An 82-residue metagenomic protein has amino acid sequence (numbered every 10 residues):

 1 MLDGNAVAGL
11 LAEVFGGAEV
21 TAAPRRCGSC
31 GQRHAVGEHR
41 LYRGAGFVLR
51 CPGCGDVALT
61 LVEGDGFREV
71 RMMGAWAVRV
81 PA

Functional and structural regions predicted by a protein language model:
M1-G4, E13-A22, V36, D56: A charge-rich, low-complexity, intrinsically flexible signal that marks solvent-exposed coils, linkers, repeats
L2-D3, V78-A82: Long, contiguous alpha-helical scaffold regions
C27-C30, C51-C54: Short cysteine-rich clusters marking metal-coordination/redox-active sites
R33-G37, T60: Short, non-ligating residues that shape and space the ligands of small metal-coordination modules and catalytic
H39-V48: Short linker/helix segments within small regulatory modules
G55-E69, R79-P81: Short metal-binding segments enriched for Cys and/or His
G74: Long C-terminal interaction/binding lobes of large macromolecular proteins
